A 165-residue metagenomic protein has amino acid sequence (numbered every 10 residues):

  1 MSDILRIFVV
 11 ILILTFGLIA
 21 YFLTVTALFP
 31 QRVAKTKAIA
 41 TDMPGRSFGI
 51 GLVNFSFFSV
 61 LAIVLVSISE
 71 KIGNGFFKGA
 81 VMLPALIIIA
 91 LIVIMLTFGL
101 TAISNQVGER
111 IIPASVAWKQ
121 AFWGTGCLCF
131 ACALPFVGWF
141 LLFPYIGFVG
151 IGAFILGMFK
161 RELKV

Functional and structural regions predicted by a protein language model:
R6-A20, G51-L100, W123-G150: Hydrophobic alpha-helical transmembrane segments in multi-pass membrane proteins
A20-Y21, R32, I103, V107 (+1 more regions): Hydrophobic/aromatic residues in alpha-helical transmembrane segments
T24-T41: Membrane-interface helix-loop junction between the first two transmembrane segments
A27, E109-R110, A133, G157: Transmembrane helix-loop junction
P30-A34, E70-N74, P113-A114, M158-V165: Transmembrane helix-loop junctions in multipass membrane proteins, especially transporters and channels
K37-L52: Membrane interfacial helix-start motif at the N-side
G108-K119: Short, amphipathic, aromatic/basic-enriched membrane-interface segments that mark the entry/exit of transmembrane
P144-V165: Membrane-interface alpha-helices
